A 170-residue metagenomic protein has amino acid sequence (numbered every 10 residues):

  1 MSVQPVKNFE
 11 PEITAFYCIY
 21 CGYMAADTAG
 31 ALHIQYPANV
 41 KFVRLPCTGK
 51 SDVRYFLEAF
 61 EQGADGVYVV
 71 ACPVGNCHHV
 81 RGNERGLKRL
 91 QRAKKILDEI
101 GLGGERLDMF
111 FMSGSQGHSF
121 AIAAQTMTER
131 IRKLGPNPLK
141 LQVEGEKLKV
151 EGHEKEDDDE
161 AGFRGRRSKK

Functional and structural regions predicted by a protein language model:
M1-K170: Iron-sulfur-associated redox domains of electron-transfer enzymes in respiratory and anaerobic energy metabolism
